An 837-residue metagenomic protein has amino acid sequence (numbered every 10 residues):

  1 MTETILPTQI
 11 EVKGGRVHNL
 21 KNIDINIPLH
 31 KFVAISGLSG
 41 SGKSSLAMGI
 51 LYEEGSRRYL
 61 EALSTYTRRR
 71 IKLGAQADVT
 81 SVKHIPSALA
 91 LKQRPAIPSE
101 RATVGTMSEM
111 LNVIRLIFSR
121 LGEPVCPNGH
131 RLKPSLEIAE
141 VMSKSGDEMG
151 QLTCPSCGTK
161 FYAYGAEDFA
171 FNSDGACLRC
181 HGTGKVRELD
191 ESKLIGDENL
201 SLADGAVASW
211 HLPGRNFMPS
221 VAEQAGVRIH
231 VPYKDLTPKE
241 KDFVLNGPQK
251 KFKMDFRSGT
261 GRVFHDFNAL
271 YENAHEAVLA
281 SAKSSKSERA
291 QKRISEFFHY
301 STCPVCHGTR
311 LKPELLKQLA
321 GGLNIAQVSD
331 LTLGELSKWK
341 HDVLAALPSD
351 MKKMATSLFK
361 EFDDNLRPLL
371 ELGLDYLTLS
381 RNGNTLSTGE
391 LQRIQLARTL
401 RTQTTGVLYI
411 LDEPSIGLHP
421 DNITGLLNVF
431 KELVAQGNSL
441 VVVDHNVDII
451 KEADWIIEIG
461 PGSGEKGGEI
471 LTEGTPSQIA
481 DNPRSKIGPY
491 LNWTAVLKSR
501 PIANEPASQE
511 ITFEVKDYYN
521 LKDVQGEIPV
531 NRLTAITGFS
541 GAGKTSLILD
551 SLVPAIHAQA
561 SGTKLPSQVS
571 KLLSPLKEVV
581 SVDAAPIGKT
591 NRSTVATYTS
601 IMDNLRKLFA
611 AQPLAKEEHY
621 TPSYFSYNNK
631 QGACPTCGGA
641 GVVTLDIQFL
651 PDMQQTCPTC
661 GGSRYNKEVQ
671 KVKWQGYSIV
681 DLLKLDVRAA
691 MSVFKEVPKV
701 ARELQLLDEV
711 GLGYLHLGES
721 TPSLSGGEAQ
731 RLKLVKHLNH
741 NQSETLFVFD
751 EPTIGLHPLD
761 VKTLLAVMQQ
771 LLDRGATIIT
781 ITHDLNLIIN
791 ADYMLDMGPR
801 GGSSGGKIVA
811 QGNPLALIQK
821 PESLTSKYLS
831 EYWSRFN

Functional and structural regions predicted by a protein language model:
T2-T385, L391-V407, V429, A435 (+5 more regions): P-loop/Walker A nucleotide phosphate-binding surfaces of NTP-dependent enzymes
N382, E413-P414, S720, E751-G755 (+1 more regions): Walker B catalytic motif
Y409-L411, F747-F749: Walker B beta-strand of ABC/ABC-like P-loop ATPase nucleotide-binding domains, specifically the conserved hydrophobic
H419-I423, A729, H757-K762: Helix N-cap at the start of a conserved alpha-helix in ABC-type nucleotide-binding domains
K431, G437, A453-G474, Q769 (+2 more regions): H-loop (His-switch) and adjacent beta-strand-loop-beta switch element of ABC-type ATPase nucleotide-binding domains
V443-H445, I781-H783: H-loop/switch region of ABC-family ATPase nucleotide-binding domains
A480-A503, A611, I818-N837: C-terminal boundary and immediately downstream tail of ABC-type ATPase nucleotide-binding domains
